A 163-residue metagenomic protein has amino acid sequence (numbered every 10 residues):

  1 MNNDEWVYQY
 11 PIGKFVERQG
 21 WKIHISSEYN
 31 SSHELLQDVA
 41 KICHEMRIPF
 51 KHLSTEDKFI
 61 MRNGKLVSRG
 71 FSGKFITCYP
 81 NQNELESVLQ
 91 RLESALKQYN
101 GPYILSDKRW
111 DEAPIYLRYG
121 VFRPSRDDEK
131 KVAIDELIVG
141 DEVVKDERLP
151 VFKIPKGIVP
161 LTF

Functional and structural regions predicted by a protein language model:
M1-F163: Phosphate/pyrophosphate-binding loops and the adjoining catalytic core of nucleotide-dependent enzymes
